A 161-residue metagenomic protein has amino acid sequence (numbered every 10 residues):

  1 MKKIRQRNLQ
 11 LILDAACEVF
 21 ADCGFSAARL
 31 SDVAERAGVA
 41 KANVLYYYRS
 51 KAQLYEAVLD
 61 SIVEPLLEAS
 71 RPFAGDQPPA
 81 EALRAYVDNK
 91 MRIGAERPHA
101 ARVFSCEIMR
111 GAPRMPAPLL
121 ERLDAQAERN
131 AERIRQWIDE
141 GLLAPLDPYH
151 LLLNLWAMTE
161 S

Functional and structural regions predicted by a protein language model:
M1-R7, D14: N-terminal intrinsically disordered/low-complexity leader segments
L11, V19-Q53, A57: Helix-turn-helix
A15-V19, M158: Short amphipathic alpha-helical elements of helix-turn-helix/winged-helix folds
Y48, C106-G111: Short helix-capping/turn signature of helix-turn-helix
E56-A85, A127-N130: Amphipathic alpha-helical linker/stalk segments
E64-R71, E96, P113-D139, H150: Amphipathic alpha-helical packing segments from all-alpha helical-bundle domains
R71-R102, E140, P148-L155: Hydrophobic alpha-helical connector segments
A101-C106, P116-L120, R135-S161: Hydrophobic/aromatic-rich alpha-helical bundle segments in the mid-to-C-terminal region
